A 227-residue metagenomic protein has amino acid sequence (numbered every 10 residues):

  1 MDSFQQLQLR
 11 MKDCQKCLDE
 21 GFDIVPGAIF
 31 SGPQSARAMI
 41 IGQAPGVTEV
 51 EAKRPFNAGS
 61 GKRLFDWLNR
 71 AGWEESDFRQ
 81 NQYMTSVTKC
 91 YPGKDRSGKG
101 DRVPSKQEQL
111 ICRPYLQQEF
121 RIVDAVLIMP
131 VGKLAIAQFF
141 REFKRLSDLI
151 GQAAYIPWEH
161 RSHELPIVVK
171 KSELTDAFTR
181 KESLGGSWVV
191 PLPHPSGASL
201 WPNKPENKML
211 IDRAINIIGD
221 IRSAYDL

Functional and structural regions predicted by a protein language model:
M1-L227: A polyanion-binding, active-site-adjacent surface
